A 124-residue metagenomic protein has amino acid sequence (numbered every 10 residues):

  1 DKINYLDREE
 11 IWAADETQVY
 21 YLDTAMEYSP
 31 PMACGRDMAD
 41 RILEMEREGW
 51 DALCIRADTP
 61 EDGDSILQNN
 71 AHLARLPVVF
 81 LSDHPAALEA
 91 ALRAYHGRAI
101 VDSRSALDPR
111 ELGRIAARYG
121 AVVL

Functional and structural regions predicted by a protein language model:
D1-L124: Domain-level signal for soluble alpha/beta catalytic cores
